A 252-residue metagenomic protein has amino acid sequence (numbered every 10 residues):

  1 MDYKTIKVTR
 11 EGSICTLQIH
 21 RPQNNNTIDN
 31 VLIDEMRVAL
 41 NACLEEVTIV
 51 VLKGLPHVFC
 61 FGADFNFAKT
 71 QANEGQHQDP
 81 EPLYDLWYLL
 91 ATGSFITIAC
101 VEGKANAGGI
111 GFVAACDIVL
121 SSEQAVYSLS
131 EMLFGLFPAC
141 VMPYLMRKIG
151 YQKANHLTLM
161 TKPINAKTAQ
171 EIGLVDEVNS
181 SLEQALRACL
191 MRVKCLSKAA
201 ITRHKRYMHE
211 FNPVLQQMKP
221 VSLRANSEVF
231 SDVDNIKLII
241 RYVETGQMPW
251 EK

Functional and structural regions predicted by a protein language model:
M1-L55, M191: Conserved CoA-thioester-binding segment of acyl-CoA-metabolizing enzymes
E46, G54-L89: Glycine- (often His-adjacent) and acidic-residue-rich active-site loop that binds/positions the CoA thioester
G62-A63, K153-K162: Short helix- or helix-capping micro-motifs that position conserved polar/aromatic residues at function-defining sites
Y88, I110-G111, P143, N155 (+1 more regions): Alpha-helical segments flanking ligand/cofactor-binding loops in enzyme cores
Y88-F134, P163: Glycine-rich beta-to-alpha active-site loop
L120-A125, V175-P220, W250-K252: C-terminal long alpha-helix characteristic of the crotonase
M142-Q152: Hydrophobic, secondary-structure "cap" segments at the distal end of domains
